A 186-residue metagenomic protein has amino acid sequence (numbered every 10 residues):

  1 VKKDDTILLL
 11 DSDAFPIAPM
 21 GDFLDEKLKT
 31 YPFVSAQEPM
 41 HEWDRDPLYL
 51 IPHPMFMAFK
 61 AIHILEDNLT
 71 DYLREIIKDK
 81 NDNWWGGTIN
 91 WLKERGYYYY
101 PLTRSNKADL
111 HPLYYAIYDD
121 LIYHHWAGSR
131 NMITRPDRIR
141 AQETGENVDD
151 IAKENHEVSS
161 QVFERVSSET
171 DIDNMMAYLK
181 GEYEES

Functional and structural regions predicted by a protein language model:
V1: Short, conserved alpha-helix that lines the donor NDP-sugar binding/gating region of sugar-transfer enzymes
D4-F15: Short beta-strand-to-loop acidic/aromatic patch adjacent to the donor-nucleotide binding site
I7, Y31-V34, G96-Y100: Hydrophobic beta-strand segments of well-ordered beta-sheets in folded domains
D11-S12, P19, T103-S105: Short, well-ordered beta-to-alpha junction loops that form the rim of enzyme active sites and present histidine/acidic
F15-N90: Conserved catalytic core of nucleotide-sugar-dependent glycosyltransferases
H41, H53, H63, H111 (+2 more regions): Histidine (H) residue identity feature
L65-R140: Catalytic core and acceptor-binding pocket of nucleotide-sugar-dependent glycosyltransferases
E94, Y98-L102, H124-S186: C-terminal, non-catalytic tails of nucleotide-sugar-dependent glycosyltransferases
